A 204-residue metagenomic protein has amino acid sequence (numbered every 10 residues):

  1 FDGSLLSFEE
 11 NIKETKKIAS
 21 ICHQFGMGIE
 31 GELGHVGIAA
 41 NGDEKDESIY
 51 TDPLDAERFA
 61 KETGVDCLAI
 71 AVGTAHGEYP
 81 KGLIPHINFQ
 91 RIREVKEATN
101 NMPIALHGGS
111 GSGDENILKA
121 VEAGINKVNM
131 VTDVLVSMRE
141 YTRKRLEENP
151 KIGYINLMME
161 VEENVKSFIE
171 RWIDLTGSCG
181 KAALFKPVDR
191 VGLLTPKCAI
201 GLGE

Functional and structural regions predicted by a protein language model:
F1-M102, D114-I125, V136, E140-R143 (+2 more regions): Alpha/beta enzyme core
I104-L106: Active-site neighborhood of phospho(di)ester-bond hydrolases with catalytic His/Asp-centered motifs
G108-S112, M130: Short acidic/histidine-rich active-site segments
V128-M130, W172: Generic structural hydrophobic/aromatic packing signal, biased to beta-strands
D133: Glycine-rich phosphate/pyrophosphate-binding loops and their adjacent beta-strand/loop elements at enzyme active sites
K144-E204: Extended, intrinsically disordered, low-complexity segments
